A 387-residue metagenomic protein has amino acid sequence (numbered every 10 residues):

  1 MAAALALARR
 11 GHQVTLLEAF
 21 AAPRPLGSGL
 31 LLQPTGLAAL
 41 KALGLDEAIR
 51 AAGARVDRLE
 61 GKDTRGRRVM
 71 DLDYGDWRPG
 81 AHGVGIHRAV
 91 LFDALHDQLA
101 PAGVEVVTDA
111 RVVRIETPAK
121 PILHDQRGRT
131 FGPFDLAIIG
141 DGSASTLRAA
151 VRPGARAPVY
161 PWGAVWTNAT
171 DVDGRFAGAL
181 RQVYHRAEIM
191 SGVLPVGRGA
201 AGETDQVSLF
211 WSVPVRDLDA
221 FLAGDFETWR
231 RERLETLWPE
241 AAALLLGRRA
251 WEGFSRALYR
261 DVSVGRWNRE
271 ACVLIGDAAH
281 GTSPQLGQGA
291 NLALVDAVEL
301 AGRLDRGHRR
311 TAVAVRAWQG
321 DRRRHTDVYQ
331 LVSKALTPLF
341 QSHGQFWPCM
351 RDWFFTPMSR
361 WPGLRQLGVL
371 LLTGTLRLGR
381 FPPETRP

Functional and structural regions predicted by a protein language model:
M1-R9, L17, I138-I139, G253-Q345 (+1 more regions): Conserved mid-domain beta->alpha element of the FAD-binding
A8-S28: Glycine-rich FAD pyrophosphate-binding loop
H12, L45, V104: Short phosphate-binding/catalytic loops that engage adenosine nucleotides
E18-A21, D73-P79, P214-R216, S333-L336: Short glycine/proline- and charge-enriched loop/turn segments that cap or connect secondary-structure elements
A21, A144, H280: Short, glycine/acidic-enriched loop or turn micro-motifs at the edges of active sites
S28, L32-Q98: Active-site-adjacent segment of FAD-dependent monooxygenases/related oxidoreductases
D93-D97, P101-S255: Conserved FAD-binding catalytic core of PHBH/FMO-like flavoproteins
